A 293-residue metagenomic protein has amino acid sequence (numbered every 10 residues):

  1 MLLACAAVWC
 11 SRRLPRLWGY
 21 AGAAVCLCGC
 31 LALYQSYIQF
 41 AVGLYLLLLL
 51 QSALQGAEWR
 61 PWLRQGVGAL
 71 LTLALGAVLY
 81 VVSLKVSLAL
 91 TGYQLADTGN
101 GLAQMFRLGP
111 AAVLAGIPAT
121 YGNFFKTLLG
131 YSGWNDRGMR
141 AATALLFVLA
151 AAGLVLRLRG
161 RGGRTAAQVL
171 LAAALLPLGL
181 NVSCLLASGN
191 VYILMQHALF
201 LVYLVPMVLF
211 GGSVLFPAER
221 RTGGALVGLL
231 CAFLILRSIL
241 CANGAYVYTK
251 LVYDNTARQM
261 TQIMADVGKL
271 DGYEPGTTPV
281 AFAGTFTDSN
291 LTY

Functional and structural regions predicted by a protein language model:
M1-L14, G22-L27, L44-L54, V202: Specific aromatic-rich, kink-prone transmembrane helix
A6, C10-L14, C28, Y121-L128 (+2 more regions): Hydrophobic, Leu/Ile/Phe/Ala-enriched alpha-helical segments that form helix-helix packing faces
C10-C28, A57-G68, G223-G224: Short hydrophobic alpha-helices at membrane interfaces in multi-pass membrane enzymes
W18-G19, S213-A242: Signature aromatic-anchored transmembrane alpha helix within multi-pass, membrane-resident enzymes that catalyze glycan
A21-L27, Q168-L176, L226-F233: Central hydrophobic cores of alpha-helical transmembrane segments in multi-pass integral membrane proteins
C28, A32-G56, R60-F200: Transmembrane catalytic cores of multi-pass membrane glycosyltransferases and polysaccharide-assembly enzymes
L47-S52, G116-S132, A218-L230, P275-D288: Juxtamembrane/interfacial segments around transmembrane helices
L236-Y293: Membrane-embedded, lumen/periplasm-facing catalytic core of multi-pass transferases that use lipid-linked donors
